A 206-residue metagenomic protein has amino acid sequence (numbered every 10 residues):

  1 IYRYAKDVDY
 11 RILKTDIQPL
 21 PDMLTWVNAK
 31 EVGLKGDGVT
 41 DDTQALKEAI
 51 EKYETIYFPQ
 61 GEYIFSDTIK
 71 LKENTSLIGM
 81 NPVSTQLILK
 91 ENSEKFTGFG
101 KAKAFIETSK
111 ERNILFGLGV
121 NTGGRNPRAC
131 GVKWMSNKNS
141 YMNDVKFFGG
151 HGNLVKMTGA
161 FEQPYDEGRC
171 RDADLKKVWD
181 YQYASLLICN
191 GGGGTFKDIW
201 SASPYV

Functional and structural regions predicted by a protein language model:
I1-V206: Extracellular/periplasmic carbohydrate-active domains that bind, remodel, or depolymerize complex polysaccharides
